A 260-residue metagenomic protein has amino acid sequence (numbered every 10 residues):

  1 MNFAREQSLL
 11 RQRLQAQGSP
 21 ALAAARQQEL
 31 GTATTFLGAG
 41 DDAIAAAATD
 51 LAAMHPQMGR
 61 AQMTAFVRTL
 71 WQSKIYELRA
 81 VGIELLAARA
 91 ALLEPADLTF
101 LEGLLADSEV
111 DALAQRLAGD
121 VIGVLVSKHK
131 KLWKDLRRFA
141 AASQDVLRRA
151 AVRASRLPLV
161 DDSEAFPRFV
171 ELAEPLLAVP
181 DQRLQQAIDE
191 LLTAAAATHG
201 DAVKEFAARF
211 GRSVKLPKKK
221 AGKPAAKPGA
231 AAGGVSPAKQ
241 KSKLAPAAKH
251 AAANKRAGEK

Functional and structural regions predicted by a protein language model:
M1-K260: Surface-facing alpha-helical segments and adjacent helix-coil boundary elements at the starts of domains
